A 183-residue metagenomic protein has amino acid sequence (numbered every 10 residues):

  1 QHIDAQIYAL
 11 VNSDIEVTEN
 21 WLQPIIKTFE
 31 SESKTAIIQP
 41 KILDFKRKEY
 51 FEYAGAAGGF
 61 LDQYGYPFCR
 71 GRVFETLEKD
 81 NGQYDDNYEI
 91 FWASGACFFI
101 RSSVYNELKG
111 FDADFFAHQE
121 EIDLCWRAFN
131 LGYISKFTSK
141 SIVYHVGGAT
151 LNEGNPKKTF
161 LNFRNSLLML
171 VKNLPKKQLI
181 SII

Functional and structural regions predicted by a protein language model:
Q1, W126, L167: Short, conserved alpha-helix that lines the donor NDP-sugar binding/gating region of sugar-transfer enzymes
Y8: Short aromatic/hydrophobic "clamp" motif used to bind/position activated sugar donors
V11-S13: Catalytic metal- and UDP-sugar-binding loop of GT-A-like glycosyltransferases, i.e., residues flanking the conserved
I15-Y66: Conserved donor NDP-sugar-binding/catalytic core segment of glycosyltransferases
N20, P24, D123-L124, N165: Alpha-helical elements of Rossmann-like donor-binding domains used by nucleotide-donor carbohydrate transfer enzymes
Q63-C69, F74-I100, I122-L124, L151-N152 (+1 more regions): A recurrent flexible, glycine/aromatic-enriched loop bordering the glycosyltransferase active site that acts as
D85-I142: A short, conserved alpha-helix in the catalytic core of glycosyltransferases
N130-I183: Active-site-adjacent helix/loop segment of glycosyltransferases that harbors family-specific signature motifs
